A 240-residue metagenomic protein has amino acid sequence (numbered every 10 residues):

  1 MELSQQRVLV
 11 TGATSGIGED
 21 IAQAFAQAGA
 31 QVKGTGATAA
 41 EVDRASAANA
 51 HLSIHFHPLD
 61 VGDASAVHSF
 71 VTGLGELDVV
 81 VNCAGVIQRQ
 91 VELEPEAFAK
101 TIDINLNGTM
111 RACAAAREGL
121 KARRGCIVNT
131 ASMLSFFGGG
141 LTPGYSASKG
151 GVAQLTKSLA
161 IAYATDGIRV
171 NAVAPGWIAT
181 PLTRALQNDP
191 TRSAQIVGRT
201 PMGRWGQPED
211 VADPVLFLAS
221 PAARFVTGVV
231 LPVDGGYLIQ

Functional and structural regions predicted by a protein language model:
T14-S15: Conserved glycine-rich cofactor-binding loop
A28-R44: Conserved glycine-rich Rossmann-like NAD(P)H-binding loop of the short-chain dehydrogenase/reductase
R89-I102, I196: Substrate-binding pocket helix/loop in short-chain dehydrogenase/reductase
I102, C113, S148, T156: Active-site helix of classical SDR
S132: Residue(s) in the substrate-gating loop at a strand-loop-helix junction that position the organic substrate next
F137, V215-L216, T227-Q240: Short C-terminal tail/terminal secondary-structure segment of NAD(P)H-dependent dehydrogenase/reductase domains
A164, R169, V226-G228: Short, small/polar-rich loop/turn modules that mediate ligand/substrate recognition or access, typified
